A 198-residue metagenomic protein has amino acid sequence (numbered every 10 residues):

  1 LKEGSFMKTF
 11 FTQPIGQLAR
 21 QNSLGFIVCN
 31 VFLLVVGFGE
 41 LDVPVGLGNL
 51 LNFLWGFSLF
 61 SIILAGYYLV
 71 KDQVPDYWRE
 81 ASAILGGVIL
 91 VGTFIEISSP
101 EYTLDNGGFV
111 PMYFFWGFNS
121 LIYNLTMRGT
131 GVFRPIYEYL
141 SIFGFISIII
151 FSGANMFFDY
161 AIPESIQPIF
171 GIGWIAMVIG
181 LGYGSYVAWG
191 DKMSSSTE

Functional and structural regions predicted by a protein language model:
L1-F6: Short, Lys/Arg-enriched N-terminal segments with co-localized hydrophobic residues within the first ~10-30 amino acids
M7-T197: Hydrophobic, aromatic-enriched alpha-helical segments typical of multi-pass transmembrane helices
